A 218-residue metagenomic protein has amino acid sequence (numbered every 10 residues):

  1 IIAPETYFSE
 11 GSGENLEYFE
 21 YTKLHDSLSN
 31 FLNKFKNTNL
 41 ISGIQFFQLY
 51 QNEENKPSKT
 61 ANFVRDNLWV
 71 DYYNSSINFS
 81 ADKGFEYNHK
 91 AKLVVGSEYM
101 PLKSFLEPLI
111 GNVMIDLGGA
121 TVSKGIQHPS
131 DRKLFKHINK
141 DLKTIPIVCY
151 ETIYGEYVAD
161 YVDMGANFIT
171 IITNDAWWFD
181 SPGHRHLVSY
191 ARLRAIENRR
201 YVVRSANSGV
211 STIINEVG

Functional and structural regions predicted by a protein language model:
I1-V217: Enzyme catalytic cores with a strong preference for nitrogen-chemistry domains
